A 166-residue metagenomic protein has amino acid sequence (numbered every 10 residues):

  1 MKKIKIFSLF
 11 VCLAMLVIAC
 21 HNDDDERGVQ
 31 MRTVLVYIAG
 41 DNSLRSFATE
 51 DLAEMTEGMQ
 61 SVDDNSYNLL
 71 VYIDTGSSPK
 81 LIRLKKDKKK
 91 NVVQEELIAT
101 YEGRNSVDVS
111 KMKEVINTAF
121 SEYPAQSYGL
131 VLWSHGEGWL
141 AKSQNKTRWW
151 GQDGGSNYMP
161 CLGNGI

Functional and structural regions predicted by a protein language model:
M1-S8: Bacterial N-terminal signal peptides that target proteins for export
S8-L16: Bacterial N-terminal signal peptides
L16-V34: Bacterial Sec-dependent N-terminal signal peptides
Q30-T33, D63-L69, Y123-G129: Loop/turn elements at helix/coil->beta-strand transitions in domains of secreted/extracellular proteins
Y37-D41, Y72-G76, L132-G136, D153: Active-site-proximal beta-strand/loop segments in catalytic clefts of secreted hydrolases
S43-A48, S78-L81, G138-S143, T147: Extracytoplasmic/secreted cell-surface and envelope-processing proteins
A53, E57-A99: Active-site-surrounding "flap" and adjacent substrate/cofactor-binding loops of secreted or lumenal enzymes, prototyped
V107-I166: Chitinase-like catalytic core of GlcNAc-active glycosidases
